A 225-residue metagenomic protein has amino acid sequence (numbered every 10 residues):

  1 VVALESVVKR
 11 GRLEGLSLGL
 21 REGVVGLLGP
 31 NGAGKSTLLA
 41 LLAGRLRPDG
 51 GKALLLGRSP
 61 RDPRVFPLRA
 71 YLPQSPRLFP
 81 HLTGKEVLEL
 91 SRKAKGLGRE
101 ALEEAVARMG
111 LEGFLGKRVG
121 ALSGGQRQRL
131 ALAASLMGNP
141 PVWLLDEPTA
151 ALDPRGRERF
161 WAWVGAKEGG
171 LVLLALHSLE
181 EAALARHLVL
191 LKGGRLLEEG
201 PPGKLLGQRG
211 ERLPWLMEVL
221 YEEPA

Functional and structural regions predicted by a protein language model:
A43: Helix-to-loop junction immediately C-terminal to a conserved catalytic motif
G51-P67: Conserved ABC transporter NBD signature motif
S75, L82-A94: Q-loop/switch helix immediately C-terminal to the Walker
E89, K93, R99-F114: Conserved ABC ATPase "signature" region
R118-L122: Conserved ABC ATPase signature
W143-E147: Catalytic Walker B motif of ABC-type/P-loop ATPase nucleotide-binding domains
